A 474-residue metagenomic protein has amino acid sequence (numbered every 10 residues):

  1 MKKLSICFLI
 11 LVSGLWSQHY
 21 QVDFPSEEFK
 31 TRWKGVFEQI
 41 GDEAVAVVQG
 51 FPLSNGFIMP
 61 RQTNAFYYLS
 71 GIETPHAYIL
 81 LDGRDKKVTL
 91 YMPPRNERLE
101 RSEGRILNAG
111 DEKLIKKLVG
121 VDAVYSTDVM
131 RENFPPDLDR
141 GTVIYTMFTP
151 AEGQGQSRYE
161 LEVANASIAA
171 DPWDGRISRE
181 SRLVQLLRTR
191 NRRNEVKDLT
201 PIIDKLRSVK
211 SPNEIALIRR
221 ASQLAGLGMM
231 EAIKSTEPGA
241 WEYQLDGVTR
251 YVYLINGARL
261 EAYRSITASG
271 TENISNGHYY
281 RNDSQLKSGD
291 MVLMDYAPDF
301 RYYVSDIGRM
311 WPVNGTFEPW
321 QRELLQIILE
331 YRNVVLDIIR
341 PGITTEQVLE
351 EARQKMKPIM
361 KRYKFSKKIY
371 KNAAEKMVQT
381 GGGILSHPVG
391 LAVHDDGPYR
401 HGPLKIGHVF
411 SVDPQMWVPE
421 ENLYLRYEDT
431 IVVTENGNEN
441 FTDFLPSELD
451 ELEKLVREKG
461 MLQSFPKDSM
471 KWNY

Functional and structural regions predicted by a protein language model:
M1, W16-S17: N-terminal targeting leaders that route proteins to membranes or the secretory/organellar pathways
M1-L4, L349: Positively charged n-region of N-terminal signal peptides that target proteins for export
L4-S13: Sec-dependent N-terminal signal peptides
Q18-Y474: Active-site neighborhoods and metal-handling regions in enzymes and metal-associated proteins
